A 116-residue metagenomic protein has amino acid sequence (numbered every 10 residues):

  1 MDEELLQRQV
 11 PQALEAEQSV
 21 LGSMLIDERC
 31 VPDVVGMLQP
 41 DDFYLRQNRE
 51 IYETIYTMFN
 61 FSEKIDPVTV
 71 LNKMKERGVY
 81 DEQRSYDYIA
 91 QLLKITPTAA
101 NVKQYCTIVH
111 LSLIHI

Functional and structural regions predicted by a protein language model:
M1-S112: Noncatalytic partner-interaction/assembly domains of nucleic-acid and motor enzyme complexes, especially the accessory
I114-I116: Conserved small/polar residues in nucleotide/adenosyl-binding loops
